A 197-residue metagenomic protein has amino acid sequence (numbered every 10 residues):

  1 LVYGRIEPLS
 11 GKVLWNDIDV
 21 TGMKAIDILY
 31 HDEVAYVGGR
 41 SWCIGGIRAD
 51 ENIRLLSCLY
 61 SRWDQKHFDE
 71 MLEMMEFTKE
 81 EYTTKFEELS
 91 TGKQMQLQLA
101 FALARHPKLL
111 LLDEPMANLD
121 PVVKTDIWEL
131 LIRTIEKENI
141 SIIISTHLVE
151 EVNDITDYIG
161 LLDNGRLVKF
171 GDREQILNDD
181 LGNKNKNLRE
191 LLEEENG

Functional and structural regions predicted by a protein language model:
Y3: Helix-to-loop junction immediately C-terminal to a conserved catalytic motif
G11-G22, I28-Y30: Conserved ABC transporter NBD signature motif
G39-E88, L97: ABC-family P-loop ATPase nucleotide-binding domains
L110-E114: Catalytic Walker B motif of ABC-type/P-loop ATPase nucleotide-binding domains
P121-V123: Helix N-cap at the start of a conserved alpha-helix in ABC-type nucleotide-binding domains
T125-K137: Helical segment within the ABC ATPase nucleotide-binding domain
